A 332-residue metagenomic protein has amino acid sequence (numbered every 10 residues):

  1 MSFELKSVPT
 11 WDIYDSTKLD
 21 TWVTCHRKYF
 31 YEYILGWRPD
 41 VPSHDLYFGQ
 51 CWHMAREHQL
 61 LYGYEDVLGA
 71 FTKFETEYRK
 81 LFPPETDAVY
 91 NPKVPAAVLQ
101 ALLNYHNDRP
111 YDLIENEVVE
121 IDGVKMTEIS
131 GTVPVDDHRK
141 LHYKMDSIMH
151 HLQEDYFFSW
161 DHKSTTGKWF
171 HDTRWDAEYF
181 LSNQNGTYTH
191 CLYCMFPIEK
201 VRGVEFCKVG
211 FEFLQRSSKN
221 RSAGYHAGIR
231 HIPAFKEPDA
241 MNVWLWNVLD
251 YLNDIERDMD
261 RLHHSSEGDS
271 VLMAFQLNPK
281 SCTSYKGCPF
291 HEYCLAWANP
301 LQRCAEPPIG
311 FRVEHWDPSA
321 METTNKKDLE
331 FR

Functional and structural regions predicted by a protein language model:
M1-Y14: Long, acidic, intrinsically disordered low-complexity segments
Y14, A177-Y179, H190-R332: Metal-dependent nuclease catalytic regions and adjoining charged, substrate-binding loops involved in nucleic-acid end
L19-Y64, E128, S284-H291: Nuclease catalytic cores
C25-E32, Y156-S164, E256, D260-H263: Active-site-adjacent bridging/hinge elements
G36, T132, T165-G167, V209-F213: Short, solvent-exposed loop/turn segments at secondary-structure junctions
H44, F48, V94, V98 (+1 more regions): Hydrophobic (often cysteine-bearing) scaffold residues that line and stabilize catalytic clefts of nucleotide/cofactor
M54-S130, P134: A non-catalytic, helix-rich entry segment at domain boundaries
I121-T189, M195: Non-catalytic protein-protein interaction segments used by genome-maintenance enzymes to assemble and couple activities
